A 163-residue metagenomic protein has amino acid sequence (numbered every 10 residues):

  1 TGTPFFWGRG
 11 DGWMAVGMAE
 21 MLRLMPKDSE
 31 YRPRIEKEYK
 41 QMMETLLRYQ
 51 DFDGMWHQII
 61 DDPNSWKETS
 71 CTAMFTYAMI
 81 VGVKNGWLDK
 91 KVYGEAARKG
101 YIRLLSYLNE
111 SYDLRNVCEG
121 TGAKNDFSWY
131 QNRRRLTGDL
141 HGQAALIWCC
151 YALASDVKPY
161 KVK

Functional and structural regions predicted by a protein language model:
T1-V16, K27, Y31, M55-A73 (+2 more regions): Solvent-exposed loop and edge beta-strand segments that line ligand/cofactor-binding and catalytic clefts
F5-F6, Y31, Y39, F52 (+4 more regions): Phenylalanine-focused residue identity feature
D11, E36-Y39, T72, G94: Amphipathic, non-transmembrane alpha-helical scaffold segments
G17-L22, M43: Early exported N-terminus immediately downstream of N-terminal targeting peptides
M18, Q50, C118: Short, small-residue-rich loop/turn micro-motifs
M21-D28, G82-G86: Amphipathic alpha-helix from the class-I
E36-G54, A96-D113: Long, well-ordered core segments of solenoidal/helical folds
W66-K67, C71-K163: CBM-like carbohydrate-recognition segments
